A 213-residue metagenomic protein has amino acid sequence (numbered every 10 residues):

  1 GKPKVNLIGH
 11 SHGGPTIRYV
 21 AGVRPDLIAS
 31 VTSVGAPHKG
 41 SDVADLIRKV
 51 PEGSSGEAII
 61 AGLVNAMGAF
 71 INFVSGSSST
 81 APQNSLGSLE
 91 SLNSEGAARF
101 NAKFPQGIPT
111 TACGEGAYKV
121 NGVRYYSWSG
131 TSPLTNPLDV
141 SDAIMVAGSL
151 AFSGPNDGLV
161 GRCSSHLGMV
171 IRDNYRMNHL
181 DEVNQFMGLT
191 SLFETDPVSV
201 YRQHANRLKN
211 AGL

Functional and structural regions predicted by a protein language model:
G1-V5: Conserved acidic catalytic loop of the alpha/beta-hydrolase fold
L7, V31: Receiver (REC) domain switch-region micro-motif
I8-G13, I17: Gly/Ala-rich beta-loop-alpha elbow adjacent to hydrolase catalytic centers
G22, D26, S30, A36-L213: Helical cap/lid subdomain of alpha/beta-hydrolase-fold lipid enzymes that gates access to the catalytic pocket
